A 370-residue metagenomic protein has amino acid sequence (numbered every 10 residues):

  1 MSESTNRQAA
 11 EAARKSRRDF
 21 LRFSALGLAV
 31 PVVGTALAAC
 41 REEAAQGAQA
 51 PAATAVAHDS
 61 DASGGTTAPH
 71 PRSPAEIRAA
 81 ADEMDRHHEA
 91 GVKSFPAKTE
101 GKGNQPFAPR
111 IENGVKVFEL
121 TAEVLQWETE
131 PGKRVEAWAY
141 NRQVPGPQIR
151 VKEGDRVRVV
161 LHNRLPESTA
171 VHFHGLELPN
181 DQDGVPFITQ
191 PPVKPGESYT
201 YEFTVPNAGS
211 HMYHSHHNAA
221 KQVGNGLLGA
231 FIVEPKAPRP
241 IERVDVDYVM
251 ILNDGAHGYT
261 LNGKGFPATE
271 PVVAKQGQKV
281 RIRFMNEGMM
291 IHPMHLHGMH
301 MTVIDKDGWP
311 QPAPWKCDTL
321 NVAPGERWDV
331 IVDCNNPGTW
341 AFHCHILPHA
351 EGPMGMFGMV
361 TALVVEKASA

Functional and structural regions predicted by a protein language model:
M1-D19, F23-G34: N-terminal secretory signal peptides
A36-G103, R110: C-terminal segment of N-terminal export signals and the immediately downstream linker at the start of the mature
F107, G146-R150, A268-V273: Short beta-strand segments of immunoglobulin-like
V117-I232, M290-V322, H343-L363: Histidine- and aromatic-enriched segments that form or immediately flank copper-ligand environments
V157, Q278-V280: Structural beta-strand segments of beta-rich domains
G209-H211, V280, G338-W340: Exposed beta-strand face motif in extracellular beta-rich ectodomains
E234-V249, V365-A370: Low-complexity, Pro/Ser/Thr- and charge-rich linker/hinge segments at domain boundaries
V246-Q276: Acidic-aromatic/histidine active-site loop/patch
